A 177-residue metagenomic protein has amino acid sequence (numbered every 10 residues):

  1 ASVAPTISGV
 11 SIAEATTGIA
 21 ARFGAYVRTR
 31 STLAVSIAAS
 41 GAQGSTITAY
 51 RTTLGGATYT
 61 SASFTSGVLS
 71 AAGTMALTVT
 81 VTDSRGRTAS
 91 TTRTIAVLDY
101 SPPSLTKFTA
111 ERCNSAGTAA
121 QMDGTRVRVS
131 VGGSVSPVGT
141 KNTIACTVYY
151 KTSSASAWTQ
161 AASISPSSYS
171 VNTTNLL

Functional and structural regions predicted by a protein language model:
A1-T6, A96-L105, N114: Extracellular interdomain linker/stem segments of modular secreted and single-pass surface proteins
A13-T32, R112-R126: Short, solvent-exposed loop/linker segments at the N-terminal edge of repeated beta-sheet extracellular domains
S31-G44, S130-T140: Acidic, Ser/Thr
A38-Y59, N142-S156, Q160: Change to "...patches in solvent-exposed regions of secreted, membrane-anchored, or virion-exposed structural
G56-T65, A162-P166: Surface-exposed, flexible coil segments in extracellular/virion-facing regions
T65-M75, V171-L177: Surface-exposed, short loops/turns at beta-strand junctions within beta-sandwich domains
V81-R87: Short, solvent-exposed loop/turn segments at the edges of extracellular beta-sandwich modules
R87-R93: Extracellular and select intracellular beta-sandwich modules with Ser/Thr-enriched, small-residue motifs on
